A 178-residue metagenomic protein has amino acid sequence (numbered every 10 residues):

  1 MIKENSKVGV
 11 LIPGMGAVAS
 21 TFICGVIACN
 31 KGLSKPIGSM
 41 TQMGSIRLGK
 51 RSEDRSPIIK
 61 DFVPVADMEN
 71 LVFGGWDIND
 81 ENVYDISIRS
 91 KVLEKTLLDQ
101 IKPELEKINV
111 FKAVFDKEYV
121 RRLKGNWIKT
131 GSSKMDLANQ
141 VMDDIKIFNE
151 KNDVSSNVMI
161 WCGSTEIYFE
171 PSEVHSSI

Functional and structural regions predicted by a protein language model:
M1-I178: Metallocofactor- and cofactor-centric catalytic cores in central/energy metabolism, strongly enriched
